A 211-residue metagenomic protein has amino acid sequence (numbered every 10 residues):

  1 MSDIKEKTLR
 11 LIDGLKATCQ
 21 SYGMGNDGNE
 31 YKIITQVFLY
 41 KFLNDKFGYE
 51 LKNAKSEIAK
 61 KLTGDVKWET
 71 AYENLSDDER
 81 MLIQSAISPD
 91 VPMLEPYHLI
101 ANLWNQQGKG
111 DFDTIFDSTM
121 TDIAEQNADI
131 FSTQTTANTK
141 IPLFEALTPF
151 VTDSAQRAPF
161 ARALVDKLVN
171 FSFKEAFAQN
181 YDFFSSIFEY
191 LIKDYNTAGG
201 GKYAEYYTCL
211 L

Functional and structural regions predicted by a protein language model:
M1-L211: Non-catalytic, mostly N-terminal accessory regions of nucleic-acid modification and defense proteins
